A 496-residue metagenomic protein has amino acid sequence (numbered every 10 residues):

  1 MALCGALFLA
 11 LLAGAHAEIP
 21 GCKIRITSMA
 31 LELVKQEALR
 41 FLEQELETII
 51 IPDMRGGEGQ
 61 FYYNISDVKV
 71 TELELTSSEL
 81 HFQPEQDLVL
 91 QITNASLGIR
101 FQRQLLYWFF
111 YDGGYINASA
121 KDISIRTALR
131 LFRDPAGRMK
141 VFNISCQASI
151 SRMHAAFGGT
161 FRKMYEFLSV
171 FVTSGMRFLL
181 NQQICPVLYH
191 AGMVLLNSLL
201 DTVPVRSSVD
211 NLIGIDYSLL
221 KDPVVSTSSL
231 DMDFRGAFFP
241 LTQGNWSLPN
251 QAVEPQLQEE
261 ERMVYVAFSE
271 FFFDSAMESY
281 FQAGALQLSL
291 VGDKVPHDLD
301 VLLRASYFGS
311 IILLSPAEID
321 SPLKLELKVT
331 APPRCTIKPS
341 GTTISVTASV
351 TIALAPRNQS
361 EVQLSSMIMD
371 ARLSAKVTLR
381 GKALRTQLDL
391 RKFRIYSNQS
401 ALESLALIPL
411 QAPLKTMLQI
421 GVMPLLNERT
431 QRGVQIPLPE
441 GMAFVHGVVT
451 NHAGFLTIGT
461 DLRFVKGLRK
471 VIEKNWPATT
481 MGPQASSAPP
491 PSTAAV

Functional and structural regions predicted by a protein language model:
A2-R100, S151-V496: Extended, low-charge, aliphatic-rich alpha-helical segments
L90-N94, A118-S124: Elongated alpha-helical scaffolds
F109-A118: Surface-exposed short loop/turn segments
